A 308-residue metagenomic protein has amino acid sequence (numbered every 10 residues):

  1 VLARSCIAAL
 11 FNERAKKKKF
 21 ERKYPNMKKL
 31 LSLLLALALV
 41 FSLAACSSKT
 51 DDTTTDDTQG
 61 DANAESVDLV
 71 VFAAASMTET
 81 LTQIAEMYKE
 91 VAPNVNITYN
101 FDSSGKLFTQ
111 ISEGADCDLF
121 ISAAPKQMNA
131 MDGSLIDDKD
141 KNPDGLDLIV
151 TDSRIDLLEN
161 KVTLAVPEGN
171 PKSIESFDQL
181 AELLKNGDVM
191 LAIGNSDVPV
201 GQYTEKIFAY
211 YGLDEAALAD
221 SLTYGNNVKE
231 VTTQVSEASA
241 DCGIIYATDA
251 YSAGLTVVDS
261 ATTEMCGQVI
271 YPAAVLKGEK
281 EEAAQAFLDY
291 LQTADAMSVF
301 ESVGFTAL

Functional and structural regions predicted by a protein language model:
R22-L35: Positively charged n-region of N-terminal signal peptides that target proteins for export
S42-A45: C-terminal motif of bacterial Sec signal peptides marking the signal peptidase cleavage site
S48-D51, D56-E86, E90-V91, G105 (+5 more regions): Exported/periplasmic ABC-transporter solute-binding proteins
F108, G114-D144, V150-D156: Short beta-strand-centered segments that line the small-molecule binding cleft or hinge of alpha/beta clamshell
